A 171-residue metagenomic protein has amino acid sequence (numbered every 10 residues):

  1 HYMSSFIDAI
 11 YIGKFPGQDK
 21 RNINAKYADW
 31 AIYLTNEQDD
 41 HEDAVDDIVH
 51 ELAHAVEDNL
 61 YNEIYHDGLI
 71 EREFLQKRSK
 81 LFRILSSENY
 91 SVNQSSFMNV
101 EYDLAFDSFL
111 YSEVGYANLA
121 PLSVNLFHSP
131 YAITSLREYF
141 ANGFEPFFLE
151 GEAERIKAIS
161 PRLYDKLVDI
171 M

Functional and structural regions predicted by a protein language model:
Y2-M171: Active-site-flanking segments in enzyme catalytic domains
